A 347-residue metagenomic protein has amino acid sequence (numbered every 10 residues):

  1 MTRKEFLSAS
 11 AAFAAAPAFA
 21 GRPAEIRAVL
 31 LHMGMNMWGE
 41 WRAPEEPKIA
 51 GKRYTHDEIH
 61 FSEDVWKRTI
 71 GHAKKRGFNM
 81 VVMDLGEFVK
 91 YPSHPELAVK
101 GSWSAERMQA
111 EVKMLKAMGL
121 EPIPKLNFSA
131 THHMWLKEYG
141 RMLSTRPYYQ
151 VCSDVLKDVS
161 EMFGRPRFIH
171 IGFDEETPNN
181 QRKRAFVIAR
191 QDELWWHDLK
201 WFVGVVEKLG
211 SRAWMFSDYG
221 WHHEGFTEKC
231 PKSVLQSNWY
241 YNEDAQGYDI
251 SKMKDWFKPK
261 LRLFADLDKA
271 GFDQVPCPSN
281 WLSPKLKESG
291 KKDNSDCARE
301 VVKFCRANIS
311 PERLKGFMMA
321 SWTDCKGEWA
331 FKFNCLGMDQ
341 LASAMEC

Functional and structural regions predicted by a protein language model:
E5-G21: N-terminal export signals
P23-L31: Transmembrane beta-strand segments of Gram-negative outer membrane beta-barrel proteins
E25, G77, F163-R167, N308-R313: Short loop/turn motifs at secondary-structure junctions
L30-L235, Y240, W281-L286: Aromatic-lined carbohydrate-binding surfaces of glycoside hydrolases
W66, S104-M108, Y148-S153, Q191-W201 (+3 more regions): Well-ordered, non-membrane alpha-helical segments in soluble/globular domains
E224-P231, S237-L282, L286: Glycoside hydrolase catalytic-domain groove-lining segments
V275-L286, K291-C347: Substrate-binding cleft of secreted/luminal carbohydrate-active enzymes
